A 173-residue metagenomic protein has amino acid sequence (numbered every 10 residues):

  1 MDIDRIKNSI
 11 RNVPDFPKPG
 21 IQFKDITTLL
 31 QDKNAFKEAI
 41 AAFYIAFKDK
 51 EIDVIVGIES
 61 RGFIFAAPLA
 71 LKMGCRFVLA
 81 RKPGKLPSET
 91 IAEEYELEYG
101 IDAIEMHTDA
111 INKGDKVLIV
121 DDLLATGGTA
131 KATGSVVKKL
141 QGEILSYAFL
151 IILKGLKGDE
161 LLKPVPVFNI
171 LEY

Functional and structural regions predicted by a protein language model:
M1-E51: Active-site-facing substrate-recognition patch
D2, K131-Y173: PRPP-dependent phosphoribosyltransferase catalytic core
I52-E59: Short glycine-rich phosphate-binding loop at a beta-alpha junction
D53, D115, L145: Conserved acidic residues
I64-C75, G134: Short Gly/Thr/Asp-enriched flexible loops that form oxyanion-binding sites at enzyme active sites
M73-G74, E94-E98, K163-P166: Short, hinge-like loop/turn segments at secondary-structure boundaries
V78-V117: Short, glycine/charge-rich flexible loops or terminal/linker lids adjacent to PRPP-binding catalytic cores
D122, G127: Conserved G/P- and acidic residue-centered "switch" motifs that form tight phosphate/ATP-binding loops in soluble
